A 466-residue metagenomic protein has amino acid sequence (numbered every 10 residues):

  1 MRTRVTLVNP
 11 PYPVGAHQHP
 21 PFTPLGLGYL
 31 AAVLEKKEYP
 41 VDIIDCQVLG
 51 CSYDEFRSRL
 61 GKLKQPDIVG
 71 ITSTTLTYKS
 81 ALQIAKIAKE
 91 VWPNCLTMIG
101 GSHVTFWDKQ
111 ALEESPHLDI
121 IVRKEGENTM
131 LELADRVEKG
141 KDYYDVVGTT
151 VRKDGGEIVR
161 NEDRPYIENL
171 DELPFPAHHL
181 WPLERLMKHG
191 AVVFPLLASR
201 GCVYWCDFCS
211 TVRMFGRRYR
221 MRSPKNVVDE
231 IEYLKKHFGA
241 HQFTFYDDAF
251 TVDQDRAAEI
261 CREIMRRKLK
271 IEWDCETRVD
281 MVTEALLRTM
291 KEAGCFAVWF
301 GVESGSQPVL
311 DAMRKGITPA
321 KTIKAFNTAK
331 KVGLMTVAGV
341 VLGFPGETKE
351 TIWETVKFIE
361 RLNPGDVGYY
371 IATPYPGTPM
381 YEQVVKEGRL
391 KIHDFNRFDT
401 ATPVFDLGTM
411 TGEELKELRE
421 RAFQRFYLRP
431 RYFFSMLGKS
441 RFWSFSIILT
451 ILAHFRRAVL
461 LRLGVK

Functional and structural regions predicted by a protein language model:
R2-T6, P11-V14, Y143-V146, V151-P195: N-terminal [4Fe-4S]-dependent radical SAM core
T3-L7, A16, P40, G61-L63 (+3 more regions): Radical SAM enzyme core and accessory elements
R4, P20, V33-I167, T373 (+1 more regions): Glycine-rich beta-alpha loop elements in corrinoid/cobalamin-binding modules across cobalamin-dependent enzymes
N9, I44-G50, R213, V340 (+1 more regions): Residue-level recognition of beta-strand->loop/alpha-helix junctions
V14-A16, D108, Y204, Q254-D255 (+5 more regions): Flexible glycine/acidic-rich beta-alpha junction loops that bind and position SAM and/or redox cofactors in anaerobic
V14-L27: Glycine- and acidic-residue-enriched helix-capping/strand-helix junction motifs
F22, D171, F175-F344, E354-K357: Radical SAM [4Fe-4S] cluster-binding motif and immediate context
D108-E114, L286, G346-E360: Catalytic cores of alpha/beta
